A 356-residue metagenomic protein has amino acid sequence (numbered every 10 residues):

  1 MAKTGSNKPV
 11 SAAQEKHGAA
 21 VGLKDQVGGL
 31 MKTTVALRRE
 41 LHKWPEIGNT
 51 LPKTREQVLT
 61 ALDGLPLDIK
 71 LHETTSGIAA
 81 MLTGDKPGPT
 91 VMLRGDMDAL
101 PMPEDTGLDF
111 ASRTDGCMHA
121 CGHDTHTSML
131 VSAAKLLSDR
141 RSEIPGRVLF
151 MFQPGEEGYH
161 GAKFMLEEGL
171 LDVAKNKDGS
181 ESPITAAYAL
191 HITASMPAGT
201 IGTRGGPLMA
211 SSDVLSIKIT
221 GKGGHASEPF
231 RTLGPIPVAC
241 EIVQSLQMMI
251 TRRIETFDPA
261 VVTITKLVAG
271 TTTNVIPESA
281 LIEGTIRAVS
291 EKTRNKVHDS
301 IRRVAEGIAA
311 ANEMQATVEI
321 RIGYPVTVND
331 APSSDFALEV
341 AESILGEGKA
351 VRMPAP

Functional and structural regions predicted by a protein language model:
A2-H119, S128-P145: Acidic/His- and Gly-rich active-site-bordering loop/insert found across diverse amide/peptide-bond hydrolases
A2-P9, A13-E15, I236-P356: Metal-dependent amide/peptide-bond hydrolase catalytic core, centered on the "pita-bread" metallohydrolase fold
D25, G29-K32, N49, K53 (+15 more regions): Conserved active-site and cofactor/substrate-binding residues in soluble primary-metabolism enzymes
M31, R38, P45, L62 (+9 more regions): Structural signal for hydrophobic packing residues in well-ordered secondary-structure cores of soluble enzyme domains
L41, M165, G284: Residue-level signal for inorganic ion chemistry
E46, D96-D98, G155, T193 (+1 more regions): Active-site beta-loop-alpha junctions enriched in small/polar residues
I78-A79, L100-M102, T106-M118, D124-T125 (+2 more regions): Histidine/acidic-residue-rich, glycine-tolerant segments that coordinate divalent metal ions
